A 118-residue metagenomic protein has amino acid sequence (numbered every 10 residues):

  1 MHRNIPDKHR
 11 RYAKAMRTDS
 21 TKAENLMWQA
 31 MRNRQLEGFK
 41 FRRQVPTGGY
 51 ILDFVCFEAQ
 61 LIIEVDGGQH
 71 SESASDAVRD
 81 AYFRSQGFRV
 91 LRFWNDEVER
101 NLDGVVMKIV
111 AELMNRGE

Functional and structural regions predicted by a protein language model:
M1-F39, L113-E118: Solvent-exposed, charged helical/coil patches that constitute nucleic-acid or partner-interaction surfaces
A15-S20, V45-R116: Basic, amphipathic alpha-helical patches used to engage nucleic acids or provide basic targeting signals, exemplified
